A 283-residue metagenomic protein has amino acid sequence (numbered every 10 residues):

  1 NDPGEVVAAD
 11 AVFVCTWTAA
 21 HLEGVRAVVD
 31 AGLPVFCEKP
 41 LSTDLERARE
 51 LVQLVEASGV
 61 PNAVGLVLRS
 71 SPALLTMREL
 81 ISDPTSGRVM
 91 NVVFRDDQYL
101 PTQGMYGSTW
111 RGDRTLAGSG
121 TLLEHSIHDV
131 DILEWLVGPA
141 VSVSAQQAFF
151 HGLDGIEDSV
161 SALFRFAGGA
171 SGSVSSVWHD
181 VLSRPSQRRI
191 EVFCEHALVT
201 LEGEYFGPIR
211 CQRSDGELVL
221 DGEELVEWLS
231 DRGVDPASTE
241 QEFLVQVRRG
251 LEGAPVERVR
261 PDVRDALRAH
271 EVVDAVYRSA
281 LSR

Functional and structural regions predicted by a protein language model:
N1-L54: Beta-loop-alpha module in the N-terminal Rossmann-like domain of NAD(P)-dependent dehydrogenases, especially those
A11-V14, A167, V245-R283: C-terminal helix-rich "cap/oligomerization" subdomain common to oxidoreductases
A31-L33, S58-V60, A170-S171: A short helix->loop->beta-strand "cap" motif at the edges of active sites that frequently abuts
C37, N62-V64, V174, L201: Hydrophobic residues in well-ordered beta-strands that form the structural core
E50-L68, G87-V92: Rossmann-fold dehydrogenase core element
V67, R189-R264: C-terminal glycine/acidic-rich active-site capping loop/insertion
L68-L153, R283: Predominantly a Rossmann-like dinucleotide-binding segment in NAD(P)-dependent oxidoreductases
V130-F206, L244-A254: Contiguous beta-strand/loop segments that form the cofactor/metal-binding neighborhood of enzyme cores
